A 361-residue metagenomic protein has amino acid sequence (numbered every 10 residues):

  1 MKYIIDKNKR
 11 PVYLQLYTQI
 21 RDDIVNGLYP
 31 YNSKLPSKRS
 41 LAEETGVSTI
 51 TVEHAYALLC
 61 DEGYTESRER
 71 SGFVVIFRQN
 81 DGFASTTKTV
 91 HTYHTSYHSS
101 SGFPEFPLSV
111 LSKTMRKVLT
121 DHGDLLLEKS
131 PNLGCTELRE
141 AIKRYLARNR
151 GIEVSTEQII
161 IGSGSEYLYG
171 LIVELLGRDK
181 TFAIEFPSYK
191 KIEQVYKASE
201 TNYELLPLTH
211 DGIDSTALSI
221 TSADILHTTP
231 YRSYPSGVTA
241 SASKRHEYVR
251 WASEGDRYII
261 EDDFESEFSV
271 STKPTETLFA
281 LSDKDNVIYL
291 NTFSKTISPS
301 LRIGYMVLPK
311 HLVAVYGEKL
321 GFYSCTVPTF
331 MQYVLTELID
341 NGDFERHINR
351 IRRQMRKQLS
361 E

Functional and structural regions predicted by a protein language model:
M1-V118, H122, L127, L138-E140 (+5 more regions): N-terminal basic, amphipathic alpha-helical segments
I5, V75, T86-T92, I172-G177 (+2 more regions): Alpha-helix C-terminal capping segments
R70, S282-Y316: Active-site PLP attachment segment
T87-T89, L218-S219, V287, L301 (+2 more regions): Domain-scale detector for complete catalytic domains at protein termini or as standalone homologs
S101-G102, P230-S233, K295: Short glycine-rich anion-binding loops that position phosphate/pyrophosphate groups of nucleotides and phosphorylated
L125-G255, E267-F268, K273-L281, M355: Conserved core of the PLP fold type I
